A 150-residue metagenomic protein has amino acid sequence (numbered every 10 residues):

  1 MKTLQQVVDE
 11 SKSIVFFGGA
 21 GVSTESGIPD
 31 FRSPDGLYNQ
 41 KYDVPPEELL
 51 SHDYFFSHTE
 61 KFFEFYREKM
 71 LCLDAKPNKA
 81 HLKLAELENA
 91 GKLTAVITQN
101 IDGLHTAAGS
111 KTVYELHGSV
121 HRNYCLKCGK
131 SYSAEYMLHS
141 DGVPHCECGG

Functional and structural regions predicted by a protein language model:
M1-G150: Conserved catalytic core of sirtuin-type NAD+-dependent deacylases
